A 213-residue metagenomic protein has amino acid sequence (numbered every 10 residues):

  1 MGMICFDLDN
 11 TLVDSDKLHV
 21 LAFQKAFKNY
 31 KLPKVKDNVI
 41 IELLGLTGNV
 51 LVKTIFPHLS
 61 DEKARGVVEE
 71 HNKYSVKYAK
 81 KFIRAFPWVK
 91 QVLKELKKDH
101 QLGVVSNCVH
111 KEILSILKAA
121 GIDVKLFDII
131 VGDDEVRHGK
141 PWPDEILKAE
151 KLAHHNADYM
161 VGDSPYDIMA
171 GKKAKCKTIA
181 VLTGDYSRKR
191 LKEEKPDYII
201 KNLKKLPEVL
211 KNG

Functional and structural regions predicted by a protein language model:
M1-E42: Active-site neighborhood of HAD-like aspartate-dependent phosphohydrolases
D9, D128, D197: Receiver (REC) domain switch/active-site residues of two-component response regulators
A26-F27, T47-D61, I116: Helix-loop "lid/cap" segments that line or gate small-molecule binding pockets
K53-Q91: Metal-dependent phosphoesterase signature
K77-V104, H110-L114, P143: Short, acidic loop-to-helix structural element flanking the phosphoryl-transfer center in phosphate-processing enzymes
F82, V109-V161, P165-A174, R188-K192: Substrate-recognition "cap/lid" segment bordering the active-site pocket of phosphatases
K98-H100, L152-N156, G213: Glycine-rich phosphate-binding loop signature in dinucleotide/nucleotide-binding domains
Y198-N202: Short acidic-hydrophobic, aromatic-tinged amphipathic segments that line or gate anion-handling sites
